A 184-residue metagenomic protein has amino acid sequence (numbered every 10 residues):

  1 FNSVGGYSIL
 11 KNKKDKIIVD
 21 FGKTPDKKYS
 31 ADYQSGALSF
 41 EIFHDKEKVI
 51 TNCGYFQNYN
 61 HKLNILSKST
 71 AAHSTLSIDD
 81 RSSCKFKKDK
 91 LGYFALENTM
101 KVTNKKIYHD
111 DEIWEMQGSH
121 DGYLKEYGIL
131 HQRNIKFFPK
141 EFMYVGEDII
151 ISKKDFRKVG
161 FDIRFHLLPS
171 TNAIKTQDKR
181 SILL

Functional and structural regions predicted by a protein language model:
F1-I174: Catalytic and substrate-binding regions of extracellular carbohydrate-active enzymes, especially polysaccharide lyases
I174-L184: Trp/Gly-enriched beta-strand surface patches
